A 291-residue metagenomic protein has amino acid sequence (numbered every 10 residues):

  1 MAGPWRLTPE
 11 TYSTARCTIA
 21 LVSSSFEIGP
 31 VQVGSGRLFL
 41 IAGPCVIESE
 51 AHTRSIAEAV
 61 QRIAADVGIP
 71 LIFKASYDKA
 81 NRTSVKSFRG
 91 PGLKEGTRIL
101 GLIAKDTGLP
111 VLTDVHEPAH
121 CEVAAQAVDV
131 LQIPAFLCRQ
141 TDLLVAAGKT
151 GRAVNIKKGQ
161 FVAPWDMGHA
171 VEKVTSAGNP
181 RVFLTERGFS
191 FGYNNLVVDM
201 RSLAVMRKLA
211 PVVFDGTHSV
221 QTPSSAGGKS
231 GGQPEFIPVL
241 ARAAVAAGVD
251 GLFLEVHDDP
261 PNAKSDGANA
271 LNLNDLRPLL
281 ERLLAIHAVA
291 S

Functional and structural regions predicted by a protein language model:
I19-L40, S291: N-terminal amphipathic alpha-helix/helix-capping segment at the start of soluble metabolic enzymes
R37-I41, P70-K74, P110-L112, D129-V130 (+4 more regions): Structural preference for beta-strand elements that scaffold enzyme active sites
P44-T53, I72-L93, V256-A268: Glycine-rich, proline-tolerant flexible connector loops at the mouths of alpha/beta enzymes
I47-A59, P91-R98, G231-V239: Glycine-rich anion/phosphate-binding loops
V60-R62, F88-V111, A147-A153, L203-V212 (+1 more regions): Alpha-helix-loop-beta-strand connector modules within alpha/beta enzyme cores
P91-G92, L109-H120, D129-D142, A153-P164 (+1 more regions): Catalytic beta/alpha-barrel core
G151-V256: Catalytic alpha/beta core domains of metabolic enzymes, predominantly
